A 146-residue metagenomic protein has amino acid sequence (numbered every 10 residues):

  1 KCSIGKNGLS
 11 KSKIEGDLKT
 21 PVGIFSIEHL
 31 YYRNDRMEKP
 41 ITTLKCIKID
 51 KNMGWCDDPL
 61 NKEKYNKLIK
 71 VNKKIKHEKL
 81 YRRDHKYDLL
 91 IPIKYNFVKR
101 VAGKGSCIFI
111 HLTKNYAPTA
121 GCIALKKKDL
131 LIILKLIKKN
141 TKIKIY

Functional and structural regions predicted by a protein language model:
K1-A120, K128-Y146: Cell wall/extracellular polymer interaction/catalysis modules
L125: A conserved hydrophobic position in a structured secondary element of the catalytic/binding core that shapes
